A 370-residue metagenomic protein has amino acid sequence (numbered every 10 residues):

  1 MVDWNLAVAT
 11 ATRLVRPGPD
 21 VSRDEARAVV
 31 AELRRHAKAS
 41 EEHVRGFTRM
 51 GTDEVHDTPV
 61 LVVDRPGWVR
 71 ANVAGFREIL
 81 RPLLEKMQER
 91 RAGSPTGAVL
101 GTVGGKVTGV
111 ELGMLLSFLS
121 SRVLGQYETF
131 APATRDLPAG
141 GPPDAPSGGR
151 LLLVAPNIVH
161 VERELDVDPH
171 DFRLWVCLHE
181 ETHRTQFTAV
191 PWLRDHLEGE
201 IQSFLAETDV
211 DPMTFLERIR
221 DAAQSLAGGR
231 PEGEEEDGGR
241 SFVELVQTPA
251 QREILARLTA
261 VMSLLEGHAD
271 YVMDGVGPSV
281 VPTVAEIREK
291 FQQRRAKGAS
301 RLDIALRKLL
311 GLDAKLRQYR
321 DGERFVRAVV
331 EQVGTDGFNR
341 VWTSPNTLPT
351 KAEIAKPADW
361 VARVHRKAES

Functional and structural regions predicted by a protein language model:
M1-R81, Q332-S370: N-terminal low-structure segments adjacent to metalloprotease catalytic domains across cellular compartments
H36-P156: Auxiliary, metal-adjacent structural segments of Zn-dependent hydrolase domains
P95-A98, T134-S147, L216-R240, R366-S370: Intrinsically disordered, low-complexity linkers and terminal tails enriched in Pro/Gly and often acidic or mixed-charge
L116-Y127, T188-E244, P249, E253-V281: Post-HExxH zinc-binding segment in Zn-dependent metallohydrolases
I158-V176: Short pre-active-site segment immediately N-terminal to the catalytic Zn-binding motif
F172-T188, V326: Active-site recognition of the HExxH zinc-binding catalytic motif
R240-S370: Pan-zinc metallopeptidase signature
